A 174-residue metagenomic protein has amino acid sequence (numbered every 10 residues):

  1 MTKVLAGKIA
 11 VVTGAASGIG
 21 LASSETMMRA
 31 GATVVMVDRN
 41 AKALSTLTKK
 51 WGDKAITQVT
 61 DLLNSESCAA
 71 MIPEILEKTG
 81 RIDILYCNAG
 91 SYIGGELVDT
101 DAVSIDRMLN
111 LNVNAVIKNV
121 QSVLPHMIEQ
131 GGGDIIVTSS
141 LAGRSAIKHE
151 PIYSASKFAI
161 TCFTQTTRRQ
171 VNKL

Functional and structural regions predicted by a protein language model:
I9, A16-S17: Conserved glycine-rich cofactor-binding loop
A30-T46: Conserved glycine-rich Rossmann-like NAD(P)H-binding loop of the short-chain dehydrogenase/reductase
A41-K42, T60-A70, A102: The beta1-alpha1 cofactor-binding region of Rossmann-like NAD(H)/NADP(H)-dependent oxidoreductases
E96-L97, D101-L109: Substrate-binding pocket helix/loop in short-chain dehydrogenase/reductase
V98, S145-P151: Active-site loop immediately N-terminal to the catalytic Tyr-X3-Lys motif of short-chain dehydrogenase/reductase
V120, S156: Active-site helix of classical SDR
S140: Residue(s) in the substrate-gating loop at a strand-loop-helix junction that position the organic substrate next
